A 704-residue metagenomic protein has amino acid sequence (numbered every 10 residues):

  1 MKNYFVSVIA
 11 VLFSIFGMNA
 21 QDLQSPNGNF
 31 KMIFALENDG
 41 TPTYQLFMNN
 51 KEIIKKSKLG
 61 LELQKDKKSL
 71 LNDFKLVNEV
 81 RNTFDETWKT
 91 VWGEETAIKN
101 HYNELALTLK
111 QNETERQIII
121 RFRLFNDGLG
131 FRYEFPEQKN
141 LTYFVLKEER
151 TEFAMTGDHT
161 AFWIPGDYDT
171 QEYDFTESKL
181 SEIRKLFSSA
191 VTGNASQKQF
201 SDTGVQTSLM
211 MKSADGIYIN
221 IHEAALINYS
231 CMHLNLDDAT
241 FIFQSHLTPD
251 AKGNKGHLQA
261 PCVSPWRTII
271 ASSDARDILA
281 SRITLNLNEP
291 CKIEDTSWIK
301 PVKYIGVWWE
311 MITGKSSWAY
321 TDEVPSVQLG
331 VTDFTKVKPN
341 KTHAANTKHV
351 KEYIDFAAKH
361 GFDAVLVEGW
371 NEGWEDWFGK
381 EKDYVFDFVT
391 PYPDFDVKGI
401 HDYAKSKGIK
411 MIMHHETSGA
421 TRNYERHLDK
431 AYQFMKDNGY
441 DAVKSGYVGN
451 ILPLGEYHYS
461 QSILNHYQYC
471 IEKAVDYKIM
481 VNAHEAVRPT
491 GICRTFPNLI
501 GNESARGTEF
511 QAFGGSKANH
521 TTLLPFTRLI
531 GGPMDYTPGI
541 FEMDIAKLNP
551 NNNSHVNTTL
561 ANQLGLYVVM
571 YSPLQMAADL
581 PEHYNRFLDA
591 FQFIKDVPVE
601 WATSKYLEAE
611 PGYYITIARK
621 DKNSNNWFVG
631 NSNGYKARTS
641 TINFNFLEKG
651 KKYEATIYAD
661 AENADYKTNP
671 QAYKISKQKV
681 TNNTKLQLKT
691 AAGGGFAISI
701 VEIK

Functional and structural regions predicted by a protein language model:
M1-D22: Bacterial Sec-dependent N-terminal signal peptides
D22-D295: N-terminal accessory beta-strand-rich subdomains and adjacent acidic, glycine-rich linkers that precede catalytic cores
Q259-E352, H360, A364: An acidic-aromatic substrate-binding cleft motif
H349-W370, D437-D441: Catalytic domains of carbohydrate-active enzymes, especially glycoside hydrolases
G369-T559: Aromatic- and carboxylate-enriched substrate-binding clefts and catalytic-loop regions of carbohydrate-active enzymes
A561-E608: Catalytic cores of secreted or luminal carbohydrate-active enzymes
P611-Y653, F696-S699: Carbohydrate-binding surface patches
K677-K704: C-terminal beta-strand-rich structural cap/linker in extracellular carbohydrate-active enzymes
